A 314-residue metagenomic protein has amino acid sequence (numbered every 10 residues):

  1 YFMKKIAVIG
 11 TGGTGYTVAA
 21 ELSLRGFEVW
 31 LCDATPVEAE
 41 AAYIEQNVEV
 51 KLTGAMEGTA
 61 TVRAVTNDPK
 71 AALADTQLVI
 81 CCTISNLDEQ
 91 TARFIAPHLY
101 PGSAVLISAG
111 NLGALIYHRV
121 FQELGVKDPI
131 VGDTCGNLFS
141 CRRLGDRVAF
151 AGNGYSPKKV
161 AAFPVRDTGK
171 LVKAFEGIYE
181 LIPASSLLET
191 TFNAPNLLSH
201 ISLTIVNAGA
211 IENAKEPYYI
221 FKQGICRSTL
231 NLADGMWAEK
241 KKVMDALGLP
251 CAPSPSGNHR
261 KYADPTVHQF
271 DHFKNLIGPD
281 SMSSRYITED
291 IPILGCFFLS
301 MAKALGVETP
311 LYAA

Functional and structural regions predicted by a protein language model:
M3-L52: NAD(P)+-binding Rossmann beta1-loop-alpha1 motif at the extreme N-terminus of oxidoreductases
M56-L99: Rossmann-like NAD(P)-binding element
S85-R147: Rossmann-like NAD(P)(H) cofactor-binding subdomain of soluble oxidoreductases
G125, P129-P183: Predominantly flavin-linked oxidoreductase catalytic cores and closely associated redox partners
K158-S254: Active-site-lining helix/loop region of Rossmann-like oxidoreductase modules
E212, L230-A314: NAD(P)-dependent Rossmann-like dehydrogenase/reductase catalytic/cofactor-binding core
